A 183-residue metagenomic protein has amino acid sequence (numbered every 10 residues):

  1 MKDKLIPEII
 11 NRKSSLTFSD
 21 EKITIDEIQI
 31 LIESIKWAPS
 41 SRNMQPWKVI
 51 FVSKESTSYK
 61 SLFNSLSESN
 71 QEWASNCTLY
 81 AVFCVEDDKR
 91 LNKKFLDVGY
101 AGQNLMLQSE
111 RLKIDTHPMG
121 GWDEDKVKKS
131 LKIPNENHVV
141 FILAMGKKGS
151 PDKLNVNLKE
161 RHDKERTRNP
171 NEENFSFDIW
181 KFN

Functional and structural regions predicted by a protein language model:
M1-N183: Acidic, surface-exposed loops and disordered segments
